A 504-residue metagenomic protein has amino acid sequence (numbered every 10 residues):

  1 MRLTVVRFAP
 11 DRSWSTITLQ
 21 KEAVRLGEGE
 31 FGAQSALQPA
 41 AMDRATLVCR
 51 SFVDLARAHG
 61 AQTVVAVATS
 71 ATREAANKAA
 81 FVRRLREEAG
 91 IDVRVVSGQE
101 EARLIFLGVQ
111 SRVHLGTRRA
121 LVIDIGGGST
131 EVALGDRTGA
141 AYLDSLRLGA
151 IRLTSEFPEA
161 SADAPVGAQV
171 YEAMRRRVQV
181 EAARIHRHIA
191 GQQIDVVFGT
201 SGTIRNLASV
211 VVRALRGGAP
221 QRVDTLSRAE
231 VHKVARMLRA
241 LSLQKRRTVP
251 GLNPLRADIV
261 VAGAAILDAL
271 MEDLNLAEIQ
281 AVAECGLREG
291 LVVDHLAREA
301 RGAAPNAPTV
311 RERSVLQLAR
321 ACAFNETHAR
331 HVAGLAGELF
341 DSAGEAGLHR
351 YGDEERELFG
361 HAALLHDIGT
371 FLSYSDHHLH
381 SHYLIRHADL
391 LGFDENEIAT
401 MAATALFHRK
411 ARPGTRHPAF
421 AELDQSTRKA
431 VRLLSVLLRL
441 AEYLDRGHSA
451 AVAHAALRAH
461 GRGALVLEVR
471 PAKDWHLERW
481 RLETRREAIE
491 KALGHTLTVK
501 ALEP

Functional and structural regions predicted by a protein language model:
M1-V24: Early-domain small/polar-rich strand-loop-helix modules and first-structured segments of the mature chain
V5, P10, G27-H59, T69-R83 (+6 more regions): Helical "lid/coupling" subdomains associated with nucleotide-phosphate turnover
T63: Cationic, histidine-enriched alpha-helical/coil surfaces that engage anionic ligands
A66: Dinucleotide-binding Rossmann-like beta1-alpha1 core, especially the glycine-rich loop that anchors the ADP
R119-A133: A generic, well-ordered mixed alpha/beta core segment in the N-terminal half of proteins
A419, V499-P504: C-terminal amphipathic alpha-helical interaction region
L465-P471, I489, G494-H495, E503: Structural signature of nuclease core domains in nucleic-acid processing machines
H476-T496: Short, non-transmembrane amphipathic alpha-helical segments
